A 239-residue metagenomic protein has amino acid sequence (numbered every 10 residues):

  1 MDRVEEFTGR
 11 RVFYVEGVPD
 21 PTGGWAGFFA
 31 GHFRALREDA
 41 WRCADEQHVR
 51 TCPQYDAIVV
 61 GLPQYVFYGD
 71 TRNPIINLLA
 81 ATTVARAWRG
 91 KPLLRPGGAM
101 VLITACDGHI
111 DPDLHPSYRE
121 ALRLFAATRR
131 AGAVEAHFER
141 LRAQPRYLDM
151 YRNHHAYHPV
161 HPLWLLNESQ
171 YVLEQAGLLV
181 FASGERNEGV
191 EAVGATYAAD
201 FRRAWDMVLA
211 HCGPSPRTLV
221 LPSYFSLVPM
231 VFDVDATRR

Functional and structural regions predicted by a protein language model:
M1-D56, G61-Q64, A81-L94: Conserved, well-structured core segments that form the ligand-binding/active-site neighborhood of functional domains
D20, P63-V66, C106-H109, E185-N187 (+2 more regions): Short, glycine-/Ser/Thr-/acidic-enriched flexible segments
G23-A35, Y68-P74, Y151-H154, A182-A195: Acidic/glycine-enriched edge-of-secondary-structure segments
G27-F28, Y68-N77, I110-L122, A192-V193 (+1 more regions): Short glycine/threonine-rich loop-to-helix capping motif typified by GTGT followed within a few residues by an Asp-Pro
D56-G61, V101, L219-V220: Structural motif
P74, A80-A81, A199-R202: N-terminal glycine-/serine-/threonine-rich phosphate-binding loop
L78-L179: C-terminal catalytic subdomain
N167-R239: Extended hydrophobic packing segments that form well-structured cores
